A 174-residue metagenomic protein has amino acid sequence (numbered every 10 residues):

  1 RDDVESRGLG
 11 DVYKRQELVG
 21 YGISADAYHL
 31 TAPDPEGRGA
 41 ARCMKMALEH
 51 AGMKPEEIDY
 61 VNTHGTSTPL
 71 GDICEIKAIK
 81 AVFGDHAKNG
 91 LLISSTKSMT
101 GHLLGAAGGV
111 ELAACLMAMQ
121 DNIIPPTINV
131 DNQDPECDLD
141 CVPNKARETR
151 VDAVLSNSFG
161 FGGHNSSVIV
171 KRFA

Functional and structural regions predicted by a protein language model:
R1-L9, Y13: Single conserved hydrophobic/aromatic residue that forms the stacking wall/gate of nucleotide- or nucleobase-binding
K14-A174: Conserved "HGTGT" condensation-loop signature of ketosynthase/thiolase-family condensing enzymes that catalyze
